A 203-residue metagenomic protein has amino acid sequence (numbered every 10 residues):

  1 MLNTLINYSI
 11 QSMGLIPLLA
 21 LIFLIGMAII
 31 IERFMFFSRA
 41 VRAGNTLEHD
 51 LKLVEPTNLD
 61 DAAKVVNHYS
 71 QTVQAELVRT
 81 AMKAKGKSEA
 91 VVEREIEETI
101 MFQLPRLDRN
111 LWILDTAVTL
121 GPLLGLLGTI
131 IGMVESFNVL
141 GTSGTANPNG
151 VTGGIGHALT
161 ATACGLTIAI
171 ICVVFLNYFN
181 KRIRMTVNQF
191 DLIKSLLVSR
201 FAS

Functional and structural regions predicted by a protein language model:
M1-H49: Hydrophobic membrane-targeting segments
N7, V139-T142, P148-T152: Membrane-interfacial hairpin junctions
M13, M27, A62, V78 (+3 more regions): Residue-level signature of catalytic and energy-coupling elements of molecular machines, predominantly ATP/GTP-dependent
L18-I31, A117, G121-L127, C164 (+1 more regions): Lipid-exposed faces of alpha-helical membrane segments in multi-pass integral membrane proteins
I30-S38, T167-R182: Alpha-helical transmembrane segments of multi-pass membrane proteins
A40-L127, I131, E135-T145, N177-S203: Predominantly long cytosolic amphipathic alpha-helical stalk/bundle segments
N149, G153-L176: Pore-lining and gate-forming transmembrane alpha-helices of multi-pass membrane transport proteins
